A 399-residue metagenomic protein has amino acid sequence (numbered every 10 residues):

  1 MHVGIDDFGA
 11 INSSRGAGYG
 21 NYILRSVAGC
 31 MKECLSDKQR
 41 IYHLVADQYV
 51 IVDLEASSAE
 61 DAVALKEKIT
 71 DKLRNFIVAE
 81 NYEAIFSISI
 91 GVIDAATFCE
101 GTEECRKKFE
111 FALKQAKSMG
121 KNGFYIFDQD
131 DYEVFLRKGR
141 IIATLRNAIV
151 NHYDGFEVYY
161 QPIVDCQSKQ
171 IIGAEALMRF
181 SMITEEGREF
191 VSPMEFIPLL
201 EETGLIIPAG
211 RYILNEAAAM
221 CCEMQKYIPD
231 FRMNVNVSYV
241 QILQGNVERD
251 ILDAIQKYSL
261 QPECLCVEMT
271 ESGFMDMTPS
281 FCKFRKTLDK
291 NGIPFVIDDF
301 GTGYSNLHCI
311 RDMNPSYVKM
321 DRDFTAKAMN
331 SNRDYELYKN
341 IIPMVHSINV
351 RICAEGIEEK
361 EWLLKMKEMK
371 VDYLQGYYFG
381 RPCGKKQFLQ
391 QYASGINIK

Functional and structural regions predicted by a protein language model:
I5-K32, Y42-A46, V50, A59-E67 (+5 more regions): Conserved long alpha-helical elements within nucleotide-processing catalytic cores of c-di-GMP signaling and class III
A28-A59, I293-I297, V350, K360: Conserved helix-loop-beta segment at the catalytic/binding core of cyclic-nucleotide signaling proteins
H43-V52, E80-Q115, N122-D128, D230-S238: A short glycine-enriched loop-to-beta-strand structural element that forms part of the catalytic core of nucleotide
D53, I183-E186, S238-G245, C264-P279 (+1 more regions): EAL-family c-di-GMP phosphodiesterase catalytic domain
V63-E67, E80, A95-K121, G139-I142 (+3 more regions): Catalytic-core segments of nucleotide cyclases and related cyclic-nucleotide turnover enzymes
A96, A112-E157, Q167, L199-I206 (+4 more regions): C-di-GMP signaling machinery
R137-L199, N236, I297, A354 (+1 more regions): Active-site core of bacterial EAL-family cyclic-dinucleotide phosphodiesterase domains
S168-G173, T203-S280, G356: Catalytic core of bacterial c-di-GMP phosphodiesterases, primarily the EAL and HD-GYP domains, capturing alpha-helical
